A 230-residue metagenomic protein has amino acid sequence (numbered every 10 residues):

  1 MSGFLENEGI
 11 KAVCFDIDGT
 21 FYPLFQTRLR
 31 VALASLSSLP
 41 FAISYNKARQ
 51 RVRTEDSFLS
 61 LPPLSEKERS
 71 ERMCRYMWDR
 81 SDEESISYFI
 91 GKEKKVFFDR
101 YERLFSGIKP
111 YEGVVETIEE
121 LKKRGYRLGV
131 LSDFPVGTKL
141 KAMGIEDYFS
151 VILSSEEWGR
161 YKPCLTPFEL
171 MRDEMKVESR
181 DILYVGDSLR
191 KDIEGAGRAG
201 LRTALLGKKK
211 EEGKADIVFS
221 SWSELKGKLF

Functional and structural regions predicted by a protein language model:
M1-F15, Y45-N46, V115, E119-E120 (+1 more regions): Asp-based, Mg2+/Mn2+-dependent phosphohydrolase catalytic module
S2-T54: Active-site neighborhood of HAD-like aspartate-dependent phosphohydrolases
G19-P23, F58-L59, V136, E157-W158: Short histidine/acidic/glycine/proline-rich micro-motifs that form metal- and phosphate-coordinating active-site loops
Q26-R28, G107-Y111, P167-F168, G207: A generic "structured core" feature
P40, R103-L104, E156-W158: A short acidic, glycine-rich active-site loop that binds or catalyzes chemistry on phosphate/adenosine moieties
A42, D79-S87, E146, E178: Short coil/loop linkers at secondary-structure junctions
T54-D99: A metal-dependent, Asp-based hydrolase signature
D99-I108: Surface-exposed cleft-lining segments at the edges of enzyme active sites
